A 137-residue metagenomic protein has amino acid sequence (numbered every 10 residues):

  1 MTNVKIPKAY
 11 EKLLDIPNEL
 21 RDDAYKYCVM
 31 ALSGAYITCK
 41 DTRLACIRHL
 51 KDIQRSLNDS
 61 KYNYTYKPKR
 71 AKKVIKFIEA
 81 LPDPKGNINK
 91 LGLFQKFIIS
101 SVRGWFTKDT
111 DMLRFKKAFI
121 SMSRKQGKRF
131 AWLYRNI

Functional and structural regions predicted by a protein language model:
T2-I137: Phosphate/NTP-binding elements of NTP-utilizing enzymes
